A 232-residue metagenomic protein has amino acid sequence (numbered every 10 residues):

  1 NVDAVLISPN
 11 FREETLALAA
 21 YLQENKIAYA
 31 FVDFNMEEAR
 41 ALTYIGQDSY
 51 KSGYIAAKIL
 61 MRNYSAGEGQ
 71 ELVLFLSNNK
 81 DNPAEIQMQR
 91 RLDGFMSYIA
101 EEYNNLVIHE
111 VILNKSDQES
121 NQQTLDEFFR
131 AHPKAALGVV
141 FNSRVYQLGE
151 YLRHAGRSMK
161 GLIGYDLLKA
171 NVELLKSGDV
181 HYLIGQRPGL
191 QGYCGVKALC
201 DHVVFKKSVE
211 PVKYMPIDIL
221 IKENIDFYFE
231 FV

Functional and structural regions predicted by a protein language model:
D3-Q23, H109-N171: Hydrophobic alpha-helical
R12, A17, R40, M61 (+7 more regions): Non-catalytic structural scaffold of enzyme domains
A17-K51, L168-K176: Flexible loop/hinge segments that line or gate small-molecule binding clefts
T43, H181-Y182: Conserved phosphoryl-transfer motifs of two-component systems
I45-E71, N171, Q186-V204: Hydrophobic alpha-helical segments within soluble ligand-binding/sensing domains
G46-Y54, L76-G94, L106-Q123, V140-R144 (+2 more regions): Hinge/beta->alpha junction and helix N-cap segments in small-molecule ligand-binding domains
P83-A84, I99, R187-V232: Hinge/cleft segment of the Venus flytrap/periplasmic-binding protein
